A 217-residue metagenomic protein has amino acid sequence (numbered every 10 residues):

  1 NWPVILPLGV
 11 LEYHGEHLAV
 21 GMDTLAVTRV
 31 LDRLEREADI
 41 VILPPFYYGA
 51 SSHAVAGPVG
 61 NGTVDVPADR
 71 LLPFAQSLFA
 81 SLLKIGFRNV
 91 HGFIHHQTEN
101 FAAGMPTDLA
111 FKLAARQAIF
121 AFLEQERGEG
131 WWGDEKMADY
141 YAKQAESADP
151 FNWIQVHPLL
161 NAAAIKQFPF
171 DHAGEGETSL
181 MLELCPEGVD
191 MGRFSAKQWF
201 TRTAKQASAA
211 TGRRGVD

Functional and structural regions predicted by a protein language model:
N1-D217: Extended, histidine- and acidic-residue-enriched regions that form the cofactor-binding/catalytic faces
